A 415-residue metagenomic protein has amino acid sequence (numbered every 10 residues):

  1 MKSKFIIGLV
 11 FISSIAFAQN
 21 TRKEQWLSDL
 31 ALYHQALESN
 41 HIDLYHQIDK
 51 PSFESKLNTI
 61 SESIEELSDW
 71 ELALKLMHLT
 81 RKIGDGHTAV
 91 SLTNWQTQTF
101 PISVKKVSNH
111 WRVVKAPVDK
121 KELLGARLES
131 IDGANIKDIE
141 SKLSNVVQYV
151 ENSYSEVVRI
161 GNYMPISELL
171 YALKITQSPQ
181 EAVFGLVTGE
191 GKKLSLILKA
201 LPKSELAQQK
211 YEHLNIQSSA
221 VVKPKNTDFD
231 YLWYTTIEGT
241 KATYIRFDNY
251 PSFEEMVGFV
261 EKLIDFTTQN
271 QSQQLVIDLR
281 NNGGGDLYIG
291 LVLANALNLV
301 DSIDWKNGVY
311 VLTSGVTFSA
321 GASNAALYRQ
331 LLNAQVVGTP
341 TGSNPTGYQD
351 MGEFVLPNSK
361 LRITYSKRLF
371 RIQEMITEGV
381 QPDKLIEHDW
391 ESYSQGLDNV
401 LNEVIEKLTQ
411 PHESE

Functional and structural regions predicted by a protein language model:
K2-G8: Sec-dependent signal peptide recognition, specifically the positively charged N-region followed immediately by
K4, S14-I15, E415: Compositionally biased regions
V10-A18: Hydrophobic h-region of N-terminal signal peptides that target proteins for export in Gram-negative bacteria
A18-Q274, W305, Q410, E415: Flexible, low-complexity junctional segments that flank or bridge functional domains
N20-H34, T188-G191, P224, F229-E415: C-terminal "post-core" interaction segments
